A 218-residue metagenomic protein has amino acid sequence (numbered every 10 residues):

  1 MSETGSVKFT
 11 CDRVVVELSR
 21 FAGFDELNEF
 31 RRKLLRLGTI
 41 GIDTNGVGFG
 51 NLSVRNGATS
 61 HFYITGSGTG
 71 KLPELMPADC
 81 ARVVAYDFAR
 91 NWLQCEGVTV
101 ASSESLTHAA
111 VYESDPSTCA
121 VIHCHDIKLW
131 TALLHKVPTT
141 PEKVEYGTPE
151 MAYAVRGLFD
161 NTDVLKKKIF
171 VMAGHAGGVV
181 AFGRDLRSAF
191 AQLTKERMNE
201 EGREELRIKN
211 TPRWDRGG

Functional and structural regions predicted by a protein language model:
M1-G218: Glycine-rich flexible loops
